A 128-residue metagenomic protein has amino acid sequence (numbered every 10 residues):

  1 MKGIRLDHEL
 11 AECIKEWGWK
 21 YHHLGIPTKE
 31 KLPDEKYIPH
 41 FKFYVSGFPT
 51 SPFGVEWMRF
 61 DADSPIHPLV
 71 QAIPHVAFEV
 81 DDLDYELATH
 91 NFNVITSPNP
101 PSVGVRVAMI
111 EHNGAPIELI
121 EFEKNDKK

Functional and structural regions predicted by a protein language model:
M1-T50, V55-P65, N91-K128: Vicinal oxygen chelate
L69-S97: Mid-chain, well-packed structural core segment of small domains
